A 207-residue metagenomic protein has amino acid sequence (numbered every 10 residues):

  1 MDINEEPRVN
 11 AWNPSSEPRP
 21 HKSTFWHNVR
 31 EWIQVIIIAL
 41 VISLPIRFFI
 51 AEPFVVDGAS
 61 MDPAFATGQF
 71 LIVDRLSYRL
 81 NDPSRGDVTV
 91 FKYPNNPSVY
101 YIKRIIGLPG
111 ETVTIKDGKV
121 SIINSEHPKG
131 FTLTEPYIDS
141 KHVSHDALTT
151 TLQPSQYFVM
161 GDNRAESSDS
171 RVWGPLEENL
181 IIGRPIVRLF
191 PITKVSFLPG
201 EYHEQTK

Functional and structural regions predicted by a protein language model:
D2-Q34, P45, F49, F54-V55 (+1 more regions): Soluble "head" domains of membrane/secretory-pathway proteins
